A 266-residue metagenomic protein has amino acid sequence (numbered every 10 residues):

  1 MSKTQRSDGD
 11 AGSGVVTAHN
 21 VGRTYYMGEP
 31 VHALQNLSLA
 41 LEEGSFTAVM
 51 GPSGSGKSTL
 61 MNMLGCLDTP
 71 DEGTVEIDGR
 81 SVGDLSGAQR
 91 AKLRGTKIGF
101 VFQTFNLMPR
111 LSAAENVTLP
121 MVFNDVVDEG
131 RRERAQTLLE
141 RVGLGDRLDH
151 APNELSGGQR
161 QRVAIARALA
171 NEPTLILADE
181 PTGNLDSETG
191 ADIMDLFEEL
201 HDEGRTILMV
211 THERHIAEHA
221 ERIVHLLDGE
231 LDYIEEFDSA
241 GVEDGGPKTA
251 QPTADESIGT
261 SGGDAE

Functional and structural regions predicted by a protein language model:
M1-G22, D232-E266: ABC-family P-loop ATPase nucleotide-binding domain
S13-H219, I223-L227: ABC family nucleotide-binding domain
